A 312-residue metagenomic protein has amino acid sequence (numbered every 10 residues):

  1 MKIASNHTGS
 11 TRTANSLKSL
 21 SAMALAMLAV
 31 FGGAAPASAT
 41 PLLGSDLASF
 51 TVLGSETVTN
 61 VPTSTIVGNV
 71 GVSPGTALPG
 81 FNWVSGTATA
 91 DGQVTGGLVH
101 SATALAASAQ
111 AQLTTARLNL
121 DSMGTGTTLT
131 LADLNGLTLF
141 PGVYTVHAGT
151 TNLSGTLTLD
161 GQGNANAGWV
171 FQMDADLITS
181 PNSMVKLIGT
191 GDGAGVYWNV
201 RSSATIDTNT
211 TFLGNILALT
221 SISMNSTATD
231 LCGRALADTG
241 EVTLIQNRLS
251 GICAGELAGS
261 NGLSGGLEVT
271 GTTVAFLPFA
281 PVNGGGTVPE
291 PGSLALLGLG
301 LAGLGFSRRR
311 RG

Functional and structural regions predicted by a protein language model:
M1, S5, A14-L17, S260-N261 (+2 more regions): Generic cytosolic/nucleocytoplasmic N-terminal low-complexity/intrinsically disordered segments
I3-G32, A295-G312: C-terminal cell-surface anchoring/sorting signal
A24-M27, F31-T40, L277-L301: Short, threonine-centered small-residue motifs that mark membrane-proximal processing/anchoring sites and TM-junction
P36-G286: Solvent-exposed adhesion/ligand-recognition segments of exported proteins
